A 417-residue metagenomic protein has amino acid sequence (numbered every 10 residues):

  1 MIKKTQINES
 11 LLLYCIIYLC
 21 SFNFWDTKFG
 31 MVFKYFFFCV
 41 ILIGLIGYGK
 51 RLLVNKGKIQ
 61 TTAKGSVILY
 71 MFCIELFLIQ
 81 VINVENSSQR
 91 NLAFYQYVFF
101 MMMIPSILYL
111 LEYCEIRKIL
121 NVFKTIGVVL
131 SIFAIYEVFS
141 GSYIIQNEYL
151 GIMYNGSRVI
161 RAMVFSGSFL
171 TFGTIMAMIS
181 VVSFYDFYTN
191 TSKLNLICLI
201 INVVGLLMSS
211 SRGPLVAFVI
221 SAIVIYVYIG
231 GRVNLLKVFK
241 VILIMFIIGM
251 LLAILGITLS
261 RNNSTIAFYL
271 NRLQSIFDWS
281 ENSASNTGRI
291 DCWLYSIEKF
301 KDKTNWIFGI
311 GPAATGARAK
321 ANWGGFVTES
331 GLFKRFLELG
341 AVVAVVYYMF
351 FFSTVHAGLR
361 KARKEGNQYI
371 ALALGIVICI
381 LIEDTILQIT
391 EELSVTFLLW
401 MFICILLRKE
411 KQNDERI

Functional and structural regions predicted by a protein language model:
M1-L53, E75-I82, I380: N-terminal signal-anchor transmembrane segment
L11-I16, V181, L372-D384, Q388-I417: Transmembrane alpha-helices of multi-pass inner-membrane enzymes
T61, S192-L194, V227-R232, E338-L381: Hydrophobic transmembrane alpha-helices and their immediate junctions
G65-I74, N86-L111, V122, G127: Aromatic-anchored transmembrane helix interface
L120-I145, G167-Y228: Alpha-helical transmembrane segments of multi-pass inner-membrane proteins
I144-G151, D278-L339: Long extracytoplasmic/lumenal interhelical loops at the membrane interface of multi-pass membrane proteins
V159, V203, P312, N322-G358: A conserved mid-to-late transmembrane alpha helix and its immediate loop/hinge that forms the functional core
V241, I254-D291, A317-K320: Flexible juxtamembrane loops connecting transmembrane helices in multi-pass membrane enzymes that build or modify
